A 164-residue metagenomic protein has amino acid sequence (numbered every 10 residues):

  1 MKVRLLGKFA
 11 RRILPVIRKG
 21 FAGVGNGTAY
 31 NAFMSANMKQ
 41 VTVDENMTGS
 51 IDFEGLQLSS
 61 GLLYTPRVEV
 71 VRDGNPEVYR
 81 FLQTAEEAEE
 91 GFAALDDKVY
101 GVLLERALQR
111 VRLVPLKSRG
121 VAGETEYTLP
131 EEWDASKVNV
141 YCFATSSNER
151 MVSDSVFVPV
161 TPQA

Functional and structural regions predicted by a protein language model:
M1-P66: Long, polar/Ser/Thr-enriched low-complexity segments that form simple helices or flexible linkers at protein ends
V70-A164: C-terminal, beta-strand-rich globular interaction domains
